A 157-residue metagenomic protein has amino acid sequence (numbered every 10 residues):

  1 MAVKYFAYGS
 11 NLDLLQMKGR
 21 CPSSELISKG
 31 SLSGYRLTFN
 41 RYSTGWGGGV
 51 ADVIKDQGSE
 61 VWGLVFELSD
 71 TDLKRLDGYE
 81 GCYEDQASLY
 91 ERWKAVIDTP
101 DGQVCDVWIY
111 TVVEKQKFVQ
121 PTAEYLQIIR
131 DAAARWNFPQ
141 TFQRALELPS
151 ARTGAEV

Functional and structural regions predicted by a protein language model:
M1-V157: Glycine-aromatic micro-motifs
